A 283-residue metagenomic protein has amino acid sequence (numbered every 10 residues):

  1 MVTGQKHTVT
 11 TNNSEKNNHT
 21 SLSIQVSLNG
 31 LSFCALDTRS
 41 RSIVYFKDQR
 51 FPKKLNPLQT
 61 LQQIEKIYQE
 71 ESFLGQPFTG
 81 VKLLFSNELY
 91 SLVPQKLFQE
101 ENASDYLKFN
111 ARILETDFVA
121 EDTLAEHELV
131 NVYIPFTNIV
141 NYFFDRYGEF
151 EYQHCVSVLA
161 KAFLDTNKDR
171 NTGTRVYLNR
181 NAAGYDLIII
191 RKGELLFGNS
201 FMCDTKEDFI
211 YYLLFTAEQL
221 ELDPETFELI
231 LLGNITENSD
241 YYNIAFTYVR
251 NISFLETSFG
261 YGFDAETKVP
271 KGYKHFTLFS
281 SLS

Functional and structural regions predicted by a protein language model:
M1-S283: Hydrophobic/aromatic-enriched cytosolic interaction surfaces used to assemble or bind macromolecules
